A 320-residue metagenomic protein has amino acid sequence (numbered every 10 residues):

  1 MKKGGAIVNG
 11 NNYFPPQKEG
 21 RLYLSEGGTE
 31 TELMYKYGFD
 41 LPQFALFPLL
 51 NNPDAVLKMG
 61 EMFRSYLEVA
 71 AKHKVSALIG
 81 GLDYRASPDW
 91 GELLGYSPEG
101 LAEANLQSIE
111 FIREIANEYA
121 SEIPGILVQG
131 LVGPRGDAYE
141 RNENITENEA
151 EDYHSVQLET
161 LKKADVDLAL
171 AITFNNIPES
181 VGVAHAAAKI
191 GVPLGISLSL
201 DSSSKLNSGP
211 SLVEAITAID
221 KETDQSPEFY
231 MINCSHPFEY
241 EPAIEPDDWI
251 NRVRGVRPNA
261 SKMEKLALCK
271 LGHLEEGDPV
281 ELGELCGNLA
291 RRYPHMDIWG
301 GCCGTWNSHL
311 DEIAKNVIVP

Functional and structural regions predicted by a protein language model:
K2-P320: Domain-level signal for soluble alpha/beta catalytic cores
